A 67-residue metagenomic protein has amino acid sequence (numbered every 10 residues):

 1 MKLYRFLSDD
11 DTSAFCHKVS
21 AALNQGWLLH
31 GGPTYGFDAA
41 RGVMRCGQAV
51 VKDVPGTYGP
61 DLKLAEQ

Functional and structural regions predicted by a protein language model:
M1-Q67: Terminus-proximal functional modules
